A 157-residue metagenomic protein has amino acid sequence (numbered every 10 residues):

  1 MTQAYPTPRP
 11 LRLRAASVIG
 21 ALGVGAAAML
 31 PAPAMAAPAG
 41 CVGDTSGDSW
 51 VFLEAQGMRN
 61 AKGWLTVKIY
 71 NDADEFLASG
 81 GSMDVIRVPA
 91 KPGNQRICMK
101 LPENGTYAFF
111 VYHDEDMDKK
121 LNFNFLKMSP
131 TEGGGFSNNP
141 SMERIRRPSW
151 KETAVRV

Functional and structural regions predicted by a protein language model:
M1-R12: N-terminal secretory signal peptides that target proteins for export/translocation
A16-P31: Bacterial N-terminal signal peptides
S49-G57: A short, amphipathic beta-strand motif
T66-Y70, F110: Beta-strand signatures of extracellular beta-sandwich domains
R87-G93, V157: Short proline/glycine- and polar residue-rich coil/turn motifs
G93-I97, K151-T153: Short strand-edge motifs at loop-to-beta-strand transitions and within beta-strands of extracellular beta-rich domains
Q95, G105-V111: A short tyrosine-centered beta-strand micro-motif
D114-F123: Acidic, glycine-anchored loop motifs typical of Ca2+
